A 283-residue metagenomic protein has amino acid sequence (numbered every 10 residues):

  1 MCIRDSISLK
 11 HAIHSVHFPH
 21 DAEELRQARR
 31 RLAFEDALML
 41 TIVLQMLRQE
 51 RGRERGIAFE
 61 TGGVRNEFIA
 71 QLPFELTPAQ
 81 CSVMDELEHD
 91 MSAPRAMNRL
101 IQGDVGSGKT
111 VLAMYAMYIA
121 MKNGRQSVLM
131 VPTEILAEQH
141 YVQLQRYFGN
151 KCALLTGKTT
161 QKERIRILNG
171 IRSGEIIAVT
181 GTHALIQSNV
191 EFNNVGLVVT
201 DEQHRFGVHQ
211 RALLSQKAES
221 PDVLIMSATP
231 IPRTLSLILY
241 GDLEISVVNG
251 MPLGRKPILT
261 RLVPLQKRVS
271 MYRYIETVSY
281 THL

Functional and structural regions predicted by a protein language model:
M1-D5, T281-H282: Conserved small/polar residues in nucleotide/adenosyl-binding loops
R4-L72: Upstream accessory/linker segments immediately N-terminal to the RecA-like ATPase cores of bacterial MutS and a subset
L9, V64, V83, F148-K151 (+1 more regions): N-terminal alpha-helical segment
E35-L38, R65, I69, M84 (+4 more regions): Hydrophobic face of alpha-helices
L40, L44-L47, Q71, E86-D90 (+4 more regions): Generic, well-ordered alpha-helical scaffold segments in large soluble proteins
G62-R99: Conserved pre-motif I regulatory segment
N98-L283: Inter-lobe coupling/hinge segments of SF2-like helicase ATPases
